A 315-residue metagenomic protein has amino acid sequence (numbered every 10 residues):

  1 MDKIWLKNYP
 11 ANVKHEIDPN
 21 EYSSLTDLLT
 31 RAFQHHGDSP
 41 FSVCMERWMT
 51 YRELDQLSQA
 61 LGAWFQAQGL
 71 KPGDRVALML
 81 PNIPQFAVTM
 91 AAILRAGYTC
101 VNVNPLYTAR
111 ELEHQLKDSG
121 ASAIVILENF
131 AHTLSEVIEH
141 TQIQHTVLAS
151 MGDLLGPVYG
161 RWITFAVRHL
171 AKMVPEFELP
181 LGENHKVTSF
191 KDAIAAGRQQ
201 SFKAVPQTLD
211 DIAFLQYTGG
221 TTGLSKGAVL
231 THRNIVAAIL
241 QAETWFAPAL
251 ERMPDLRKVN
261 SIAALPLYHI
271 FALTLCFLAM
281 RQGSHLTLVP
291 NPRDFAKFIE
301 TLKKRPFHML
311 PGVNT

Functional and structural regions predicted by a protein language model:
K3-P10, D27-T50: AMP-dependent adenylate-forming
N20-E21, P40-I83, A87-A91, T108-E113: Conserved AMP-binding/adenylate-forming core of the ANL superfamily
T50-R52, A213-L240: Conserved AMP-binding A3 loop
A67-Q68, R95-D192: Structural core segment of the AMP-binding/adenylate-forming
R75, P81-V101, P105-A109, K117-A123 (+4 more regions): A short helix-loop-beta submotif of the ANL/AMP-binding
P81, I126-E136, A149-P157, L265 (+2 more regions): Adenylate-forming
K172-V174, L179-Y217, L224, A249-N260: Conserved pre-ATP/AMP-binding loop-to-beta segment of ANL
V236-N260, Y268-P311: Conserved AMP-binding/adenylation subdomain of ANL enzymes
